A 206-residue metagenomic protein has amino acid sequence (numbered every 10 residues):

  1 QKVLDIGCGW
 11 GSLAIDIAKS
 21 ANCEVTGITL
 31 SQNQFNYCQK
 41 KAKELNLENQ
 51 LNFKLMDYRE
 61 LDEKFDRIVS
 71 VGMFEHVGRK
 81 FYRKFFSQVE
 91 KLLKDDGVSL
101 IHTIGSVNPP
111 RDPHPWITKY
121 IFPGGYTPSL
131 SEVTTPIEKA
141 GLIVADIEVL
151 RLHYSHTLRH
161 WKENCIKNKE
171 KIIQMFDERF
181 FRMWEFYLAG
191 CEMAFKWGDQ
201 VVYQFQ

Functional and structural regions predicted by a protein language model:
Q1-G7: Conserved class I S-adenosyl-L-methionine
S12-A21: Conserved SAM-binding loop of SAM-dependent methyltransferases across substrates and taxa, primarily the Class I
C38-Q39: Conserved SAM-binding loop
L45-Y58: Conserved SAM-binding strand-loop segment of SAM-dependent methyltransferases
R59-I68: A short acidic, Gly/Pro-enriched loop at the edge of an enzyme's catalytic core that lines a small-molecule cofactor
R83-D95: A short glycine-rich, Lys/Arg-flanked "PGG" loop and its adjoining helix->strand segment in the class I
D96-I104: Conserved beta-strand signature within the Rossmann-like core of class I S-adenosyl-L-methionine
I104-Q204: Substrate-binding/catalytic lobe of Class I Rossmann-like enzymes that use SAM or dcSAM, i.e., the mid-to-C-terminal
